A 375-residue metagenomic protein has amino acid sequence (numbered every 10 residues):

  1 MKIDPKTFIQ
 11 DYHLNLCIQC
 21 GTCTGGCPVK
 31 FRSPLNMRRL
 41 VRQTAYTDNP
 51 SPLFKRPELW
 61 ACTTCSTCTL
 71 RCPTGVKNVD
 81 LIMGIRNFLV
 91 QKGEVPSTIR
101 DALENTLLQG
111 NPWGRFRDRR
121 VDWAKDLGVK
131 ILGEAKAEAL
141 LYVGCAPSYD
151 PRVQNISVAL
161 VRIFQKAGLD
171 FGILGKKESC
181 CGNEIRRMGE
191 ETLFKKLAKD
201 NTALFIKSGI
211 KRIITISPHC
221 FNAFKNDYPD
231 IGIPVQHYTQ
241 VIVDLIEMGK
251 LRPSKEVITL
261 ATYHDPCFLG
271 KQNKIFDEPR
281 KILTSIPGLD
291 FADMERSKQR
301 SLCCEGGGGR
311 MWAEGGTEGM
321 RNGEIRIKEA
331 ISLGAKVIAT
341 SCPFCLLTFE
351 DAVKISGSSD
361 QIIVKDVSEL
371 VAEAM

Functional and structural regions predicted by a protein language model:
M1-I9, L35-P52, D277-G288, R310-E314 (+1 more regions): Short, charged low-complexity linear segments at domain edges
M1-T24: Flexible, acidic/Gly-rich N-terminal and inter-domain linker regions that tether and position cofactor-handling modules
P5, D11-L14, F31, V41-I216 (+1 more regions): Iron-sulfur-cluster electron-transfer modules
C17-C23, C27, C62-C68, C72 (+5 more regions): Short cysteine clusters
C17-V41, K271-K274: A broadly conserved sequence feature marking short terminus-proximal activation segments in nucleic acid-centric
A139, L260-A261, I338: Conserved hydrophobic helix-helix packing surfaces used for dimerization/oligomerization
P147-H237, F268-T284, D290-M375: Cofactor-cradling patches in redox/metallo enzymes
Q236-V241, E247, L251-N273, S285: Catalytic cores of enzyme domains
